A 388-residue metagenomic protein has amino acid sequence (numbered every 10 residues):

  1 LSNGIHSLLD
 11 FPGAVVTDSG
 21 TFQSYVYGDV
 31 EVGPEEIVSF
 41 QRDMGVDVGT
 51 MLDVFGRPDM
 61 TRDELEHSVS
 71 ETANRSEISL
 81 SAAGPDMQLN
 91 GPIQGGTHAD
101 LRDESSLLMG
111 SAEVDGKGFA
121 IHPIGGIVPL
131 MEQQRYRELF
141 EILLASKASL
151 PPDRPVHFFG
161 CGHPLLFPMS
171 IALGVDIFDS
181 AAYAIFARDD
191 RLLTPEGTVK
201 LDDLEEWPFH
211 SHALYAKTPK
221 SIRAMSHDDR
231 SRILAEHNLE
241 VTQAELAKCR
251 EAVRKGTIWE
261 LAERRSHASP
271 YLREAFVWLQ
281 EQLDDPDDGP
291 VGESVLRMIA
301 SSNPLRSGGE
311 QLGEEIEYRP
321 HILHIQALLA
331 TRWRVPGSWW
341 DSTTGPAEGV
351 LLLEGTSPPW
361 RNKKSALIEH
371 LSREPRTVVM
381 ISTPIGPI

Functional and structural regions predicted by a protein language model:
L1-G84, A300, P304-A347, L352-R376 (+1 more regions): Non-catalytic, usually N-terminal nucleic-acid engagement modules in DNA/RNA processing proteins
D18, Q41, G91, S170 (+1 more regions): A residue-level signal for conserved active-site and pocket-lining positions in enzyme catalytic cores
E35, L130, R137, E240-Q243: A structural signal for well-ordered alpha-helical segments within the folded catalytic domains of diverse enzymes
D59-E66, Q133, R232, E236: Charge-dense, low-complexity intrinsically disordered segments
S70-A73, L80-A216: Glycine-rich phosphate/ribose-binding loops and adjacent secondary-structure elements that form binding surfaces
A181-A275: Gly/Ser/Thr/Ala-enriched C-terminal appendages of enzymes
F276-Y318: Flexible, glycine-rich loop/tail regions that form catalytic "lids" or insertion modules at the edges of active sites
